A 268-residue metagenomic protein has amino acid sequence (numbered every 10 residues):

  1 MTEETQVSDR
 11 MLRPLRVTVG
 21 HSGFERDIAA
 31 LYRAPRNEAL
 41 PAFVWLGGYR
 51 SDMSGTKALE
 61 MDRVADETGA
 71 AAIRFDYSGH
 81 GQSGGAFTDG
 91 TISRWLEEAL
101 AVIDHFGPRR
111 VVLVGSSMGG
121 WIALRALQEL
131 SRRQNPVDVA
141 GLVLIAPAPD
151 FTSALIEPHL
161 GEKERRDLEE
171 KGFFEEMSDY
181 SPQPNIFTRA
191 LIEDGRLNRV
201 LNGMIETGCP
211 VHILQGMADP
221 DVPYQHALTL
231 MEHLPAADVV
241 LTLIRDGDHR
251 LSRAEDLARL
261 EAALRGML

Functional and structural regions predicted by a protein language model:
T2-E38, R253: N-terminal cap/lid segment of alpha/beta-hydrolase-fold proteins
A39-G48: Short beta-strand element of the alpha/beta-hydrolase
Y49-D62, Q225: The serine-hydrolase catalytic nucleophile loop
R50, Y77-Q82, P149, D248: Alpha/beta-hydrolase active-site loop signature
E60-G84: Conserved alpha/beta-hydrolase
H80-P108: Catalytic nucleophile-loop/oxyanion-hole region of alpha/beta-hydrolase and closely related hydrolase-like folds
A101-K163: Primarily recognizes the serine-hydrolase "nucleophile elbow" in alpha/beta-hydrolase and SGNH/GDSL folds
N135-I244, D248-M267: The alpha/beta-hydrolase serine catalytic core
